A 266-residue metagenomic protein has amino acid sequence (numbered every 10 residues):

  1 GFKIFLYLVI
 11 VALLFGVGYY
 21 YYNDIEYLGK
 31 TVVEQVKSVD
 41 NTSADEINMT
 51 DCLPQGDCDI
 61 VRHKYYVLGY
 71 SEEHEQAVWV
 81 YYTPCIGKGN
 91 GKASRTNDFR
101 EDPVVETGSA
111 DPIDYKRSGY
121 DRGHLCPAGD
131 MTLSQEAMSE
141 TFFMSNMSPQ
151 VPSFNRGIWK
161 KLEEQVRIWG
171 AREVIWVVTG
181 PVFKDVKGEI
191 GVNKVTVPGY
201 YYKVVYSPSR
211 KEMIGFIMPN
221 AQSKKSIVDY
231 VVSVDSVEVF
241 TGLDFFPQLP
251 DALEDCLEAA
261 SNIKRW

Functional and structural regions predicted by a protein language model:
G1-W266: Domain-level detector for secreted/extracellular nuclease and nuclease-toxin modules, and for the ENPP-like C-terminal
